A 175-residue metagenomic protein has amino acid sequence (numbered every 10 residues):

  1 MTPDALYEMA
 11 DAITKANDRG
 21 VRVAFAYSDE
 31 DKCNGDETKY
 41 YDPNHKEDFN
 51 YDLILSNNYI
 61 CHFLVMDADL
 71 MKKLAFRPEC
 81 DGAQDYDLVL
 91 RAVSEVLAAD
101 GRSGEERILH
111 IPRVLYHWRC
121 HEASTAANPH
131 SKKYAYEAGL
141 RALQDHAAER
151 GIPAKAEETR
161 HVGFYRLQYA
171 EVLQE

Functional and structural regions predicted by a protein language model:
P3-Y41, D69, E105-E106, C120-H121: Conserved donor NDP-sugar-binding/catalytic core segment of glycosyltransferases
A12, A16, C33, E95 (+2 more regions): Phosphate/oxyanion-binding loops and surfaces in catalytic or ligand/nucleic-acid-binding neighborhoods
R22-F63, R113: Acidic/His-rich active-site region of diverse nucleotide-sugar glycosyltransferases
F25, L109, K155: Acidic/polar loop patches that form or flank catalytic/metal-binding clefts of enzymes that bind anionic ligands
Y27, Y86, Y116-W118, F164-Y165 (+1 more regions): Aromatic side chains
E30-K32, P112-L115, R119-E122, E158-V162: A general secondary-structure junction signal
H45-K46, E122-E175: Non-catalytic membrane-proximal stalk/linker segments that position and tether the catalytic domains
N50-E137, R141-Q144: Conserved nucleotide-sugar donor-binding catalytic segment
